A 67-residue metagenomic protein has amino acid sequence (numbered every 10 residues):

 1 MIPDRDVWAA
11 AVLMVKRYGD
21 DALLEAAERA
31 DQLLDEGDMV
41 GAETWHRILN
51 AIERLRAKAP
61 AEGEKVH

Functional and structural regions predicted by a protein language model:
M1-V15, H67: Short, charge-rich, low-complexity alpha-helical interaction segments
D6, R29, P60-G63: Accessory recognition modules or surfaces
V12-A57: Amphipathic, hydrophobic secondary-structure cores in small proteins
R54-H67: Short, charged, intrinsically disordered terminal tails
